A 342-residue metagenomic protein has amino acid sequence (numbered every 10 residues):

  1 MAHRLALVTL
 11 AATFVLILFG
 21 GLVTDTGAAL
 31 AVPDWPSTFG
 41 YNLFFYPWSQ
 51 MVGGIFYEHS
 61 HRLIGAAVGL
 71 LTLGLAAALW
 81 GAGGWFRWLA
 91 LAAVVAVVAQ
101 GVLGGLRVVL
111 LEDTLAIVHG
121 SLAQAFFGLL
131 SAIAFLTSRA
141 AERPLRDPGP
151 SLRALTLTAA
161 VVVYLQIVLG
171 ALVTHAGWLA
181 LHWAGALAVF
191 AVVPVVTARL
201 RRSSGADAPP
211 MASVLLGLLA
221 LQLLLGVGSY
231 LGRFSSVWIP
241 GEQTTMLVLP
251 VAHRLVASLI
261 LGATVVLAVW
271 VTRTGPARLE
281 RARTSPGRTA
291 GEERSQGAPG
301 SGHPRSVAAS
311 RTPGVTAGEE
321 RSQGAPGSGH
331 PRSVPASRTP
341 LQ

Functional and structural regions predicted by a protein language model:
A2-A29: N-terminal signal-anchor transmembrane alpha helix
R4-A6, G83-V94, S151-L157, A206-L215: Membrane-interfacial loop-to-transmembrane alpha-helix junctions, especially the N-terminal start
A12-T13, V95-V97, S151-A171, L218-L219: Alpha-helical transmembrane segments of multi-pass integral membrane proteins
V23-V32, V98-S121, L172-L181, G226-S258: Interfacial helix-loop-helix junctions of multi-pass membrane proteins
T24-H59, G241-E242: Extracytosolic (periplasmic/ER-lumenal) interhelical loops and adjacent juxtamembrane/interface segments of multi-pass
S49-L71, H175-L179: Individual transmembrane alpha-helix segments
V68-G74, A123-R139, G185-T197, R254-W270: Hydrophobic cores of alpha-helical transmembrane segments in multi-pass inner/ER membrane proteins, independent
T289-S310, G314-S337: Long, intrinsically disordered low-complexity tandem-repeat segments
